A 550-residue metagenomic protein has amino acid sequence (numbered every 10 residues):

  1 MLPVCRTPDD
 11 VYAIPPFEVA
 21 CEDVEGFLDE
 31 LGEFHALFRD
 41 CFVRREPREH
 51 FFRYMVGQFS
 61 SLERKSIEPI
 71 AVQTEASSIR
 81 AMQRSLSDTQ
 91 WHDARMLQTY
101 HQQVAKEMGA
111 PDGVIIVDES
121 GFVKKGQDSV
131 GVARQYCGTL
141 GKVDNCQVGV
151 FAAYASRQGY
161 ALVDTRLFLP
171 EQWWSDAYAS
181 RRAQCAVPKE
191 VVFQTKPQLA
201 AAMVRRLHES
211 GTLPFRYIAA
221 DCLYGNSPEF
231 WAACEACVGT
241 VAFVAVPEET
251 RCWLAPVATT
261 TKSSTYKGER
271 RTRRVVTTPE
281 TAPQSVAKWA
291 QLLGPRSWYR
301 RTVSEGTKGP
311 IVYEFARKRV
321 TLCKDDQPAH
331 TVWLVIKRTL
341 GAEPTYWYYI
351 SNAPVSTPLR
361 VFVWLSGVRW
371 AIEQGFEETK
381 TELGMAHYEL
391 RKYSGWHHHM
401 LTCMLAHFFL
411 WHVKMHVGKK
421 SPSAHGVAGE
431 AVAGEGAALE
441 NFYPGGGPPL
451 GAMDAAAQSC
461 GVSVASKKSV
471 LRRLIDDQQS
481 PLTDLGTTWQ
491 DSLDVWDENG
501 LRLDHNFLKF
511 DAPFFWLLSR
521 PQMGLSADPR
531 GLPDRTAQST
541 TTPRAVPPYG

Functional and structural regions predicted by a protein language model:
M1-G32, S469-S492, N499-L501, H505-F507: Charged, often Cys/His-bearing segments associated with DNA-binding zinc-finger transcription factors
G32, R157-C185, K189, F193 (+7 more regions): An anionic, glycine-rich sequence signature occurring as long contiguous blocks
V43-Q58, L62-Q127, R206, C237 (+4 more regions): Electropositive nucleic-acid engagement tracts
I70-A71, P111-K125, A152, I218-Y224 (+4 more regions): Short, conserved catalytic/metal-binding motifs centered on acidic residues
L86-E171, A177-A183, V320: Active-site-proximal, Lys/Arg-enriched surface segment that forms a nucleic-acid-binding/basic interface patch
V117, G121, Y224, R274-P279 (+1 more regions): Short amphipathic alpha-helical "interface-anchor" segments enriched in bulky aromatics
R181-S263: Domain-level cores of phosphate- or acyl-group-handling catalytic modules
L383-G447: Basic, amphipathic alpha-helical segments enriched in Lys/Arg and hydrophobic/aromatic residues
